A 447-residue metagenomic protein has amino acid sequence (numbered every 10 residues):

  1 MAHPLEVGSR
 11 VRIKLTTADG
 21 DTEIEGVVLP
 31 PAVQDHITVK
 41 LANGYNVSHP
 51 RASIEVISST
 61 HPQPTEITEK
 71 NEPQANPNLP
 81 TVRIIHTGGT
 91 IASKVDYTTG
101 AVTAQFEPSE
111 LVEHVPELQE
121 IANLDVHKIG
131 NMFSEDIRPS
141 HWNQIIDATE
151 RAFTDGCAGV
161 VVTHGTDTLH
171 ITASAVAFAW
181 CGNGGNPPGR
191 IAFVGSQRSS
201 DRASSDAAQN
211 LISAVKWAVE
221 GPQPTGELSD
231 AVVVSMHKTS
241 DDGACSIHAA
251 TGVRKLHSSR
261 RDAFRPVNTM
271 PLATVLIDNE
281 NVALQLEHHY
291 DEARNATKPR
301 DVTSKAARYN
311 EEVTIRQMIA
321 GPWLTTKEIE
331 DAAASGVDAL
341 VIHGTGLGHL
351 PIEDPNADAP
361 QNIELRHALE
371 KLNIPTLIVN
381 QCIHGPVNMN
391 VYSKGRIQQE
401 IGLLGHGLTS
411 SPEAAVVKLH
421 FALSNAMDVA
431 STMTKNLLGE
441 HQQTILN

Functional and structural regions predicted by a protein language model:
M1-A75: Conserved RNA-binding domains used in RNP assembly and mRNA/RNA metabolism
V47-H49, Q197-N279: Internal gly/pro-rich beta-alpha loop/helix module that stabilizes soluble enzyme cofactors or their anionic handles
I85-H86, D96, E107-P108, E113-L118 (+2 more regions): Accessory alpha-helical/coil subdomains and C-terminal extensions that flank or cap enzyme catalytic cores
I85-T87, V162-H164, A192-G195, D230-K238 (+3 more regions): Short beta-strand segments
T98-Q105, S174-A192, A207-S213, W217 (+2 more regions): A glycine- and small-aliphatic-rich helix-loop capping segment at beta-alpha/alpha-beta transitions that lines
N123-A152, I319-A333: Glycine-rich oxoanion-binding loops at beta->alpha junctions
V162-G189, I352-L365: Short Gly/Thr/Asp-enriched flexible loops that form oxyanion-binding sites at enzyme active sites
H384, N388-V429: Interaction/scaffold regions that mediate signaling and macromolecular assembly across diverse proteins
